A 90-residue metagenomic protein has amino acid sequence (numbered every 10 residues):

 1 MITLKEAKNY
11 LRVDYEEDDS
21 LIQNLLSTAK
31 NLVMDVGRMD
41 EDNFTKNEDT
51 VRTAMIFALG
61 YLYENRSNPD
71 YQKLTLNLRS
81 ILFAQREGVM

Functional and structural regions predicted by a protein language model:
M1-M90: Divalent metal-cofactor coordination and adjacent catalytic microenvironments
